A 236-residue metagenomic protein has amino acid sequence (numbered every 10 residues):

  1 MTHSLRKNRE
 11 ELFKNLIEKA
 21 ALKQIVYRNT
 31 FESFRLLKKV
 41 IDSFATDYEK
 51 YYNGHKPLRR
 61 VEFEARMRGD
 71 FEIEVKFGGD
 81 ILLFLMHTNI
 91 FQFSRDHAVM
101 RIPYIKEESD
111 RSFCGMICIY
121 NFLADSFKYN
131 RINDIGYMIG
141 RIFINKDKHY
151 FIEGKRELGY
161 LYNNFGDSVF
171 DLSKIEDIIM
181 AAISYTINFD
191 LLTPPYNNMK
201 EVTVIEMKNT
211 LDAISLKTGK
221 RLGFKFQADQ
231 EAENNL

Functional and structural regions predicted by a protein language model:
M1-K23: N-terminal, Lys/Arg- and Ser/Thr-rich interaction peptides
S4-R9, L58-R60, A65-L85, E107 (+2 more regions): Intrinsically disordered, low-complexity linear regions
N15, K19, F44, I178-A181 (+1 more regions): Residues that form generic nucleotide/phosphate-binding pockets
E18-N29, Y160-V169: Charged, low-complexity surface segments at secondary-structure and domain boundaries
I25-E74: Short N-terminal edge-element motif at the start of the domain
T46-P57, L85-H87, S94, L191-P195: Short, solvent-exposed secondary-structure capping/transition elements
R60-Y160: Hydrophobic-cavity lipid-handling domains and compact docking modules
Y137-L236: Glycine-rich, aromatic-bearing surface loops/beta-hairpins
